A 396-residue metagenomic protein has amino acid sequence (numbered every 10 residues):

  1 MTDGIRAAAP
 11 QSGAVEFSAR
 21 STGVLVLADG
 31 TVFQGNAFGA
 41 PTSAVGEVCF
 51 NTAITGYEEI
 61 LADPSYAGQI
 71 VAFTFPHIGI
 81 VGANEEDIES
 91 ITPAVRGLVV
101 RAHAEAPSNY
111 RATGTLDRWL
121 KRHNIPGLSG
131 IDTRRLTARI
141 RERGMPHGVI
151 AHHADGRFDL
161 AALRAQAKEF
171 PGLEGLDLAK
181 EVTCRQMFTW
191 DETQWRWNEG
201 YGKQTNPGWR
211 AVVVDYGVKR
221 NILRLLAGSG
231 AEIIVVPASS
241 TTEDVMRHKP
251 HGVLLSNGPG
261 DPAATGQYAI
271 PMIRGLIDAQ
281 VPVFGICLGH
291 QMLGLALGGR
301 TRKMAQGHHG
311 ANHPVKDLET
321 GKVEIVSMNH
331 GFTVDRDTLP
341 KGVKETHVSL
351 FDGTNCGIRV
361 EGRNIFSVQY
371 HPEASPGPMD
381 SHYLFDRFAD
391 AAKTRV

Functional and structural regions predicted by a protein language model:
T2-E243, R247-H248, G260, S375-D380 (+1 more regions): RNA-binding accessory domains that recognize and position tRNA/RNA substrates
E16-A19, H308, P340-K341, L350-F351: Short solvent-exposed loop/turn micro-motifs enriched in small/polar/acidic residues
A37-F38, P76, N329, V360 (+1 more regions): Residue-level structural signal for beta-strand termini and adjacent loop
P126, R210, P282-F284, R300 (+1 more regions): Proline-centered loop/turn at the N-terminus of a beta-strand
R210-D215, V326-S327, F366-Y370: Active-site-proximal beta-strand elements of phosphoester/diester hydrolases
R247, G252-R336, G377-K393: Cysteine-nucleophile active-site neighborhood
G321-R363: Catalytic beta-strand/loop cores that center a nucleophilic Ser/Cys/Thr and support acyl-enzyme chemistry
